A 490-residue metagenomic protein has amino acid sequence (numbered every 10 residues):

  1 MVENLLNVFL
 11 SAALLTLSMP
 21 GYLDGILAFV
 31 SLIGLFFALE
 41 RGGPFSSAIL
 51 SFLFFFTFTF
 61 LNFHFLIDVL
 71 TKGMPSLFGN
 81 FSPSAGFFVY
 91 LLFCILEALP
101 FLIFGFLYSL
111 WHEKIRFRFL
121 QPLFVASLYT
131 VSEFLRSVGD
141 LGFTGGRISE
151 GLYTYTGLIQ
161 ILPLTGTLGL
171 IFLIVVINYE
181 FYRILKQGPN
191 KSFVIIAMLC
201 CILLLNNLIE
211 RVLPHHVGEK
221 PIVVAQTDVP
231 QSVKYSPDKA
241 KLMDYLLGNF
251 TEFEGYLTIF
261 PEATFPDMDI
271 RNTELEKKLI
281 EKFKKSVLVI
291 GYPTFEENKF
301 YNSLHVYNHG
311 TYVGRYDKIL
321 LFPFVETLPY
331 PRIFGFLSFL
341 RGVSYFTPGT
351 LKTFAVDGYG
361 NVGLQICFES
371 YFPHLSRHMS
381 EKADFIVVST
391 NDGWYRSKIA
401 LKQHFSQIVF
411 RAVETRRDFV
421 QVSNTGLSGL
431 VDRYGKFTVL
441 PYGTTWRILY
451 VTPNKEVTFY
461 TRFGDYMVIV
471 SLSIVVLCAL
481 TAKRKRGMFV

Functional and structural regions predicted by a protein language model:
M1-E210, S397, I408, S423-T425 (+2 more regions): Membrane-embedded alpha-helical bundles of multi-pass enzymes that act on lipidic or dolichyl-linked glycan substrates
P20-G34, F58-L70, Q226-T227, E254-M268 (+1 more regions): Short, conserved active-site loops that position catalytic residues or coordinate cofactors/metal ions across diverse
L70-F88, F134-T167, F300-P373: Active-site catalytic loop in hydrolytic enzyme cores
E97, A126-S127, L257, T264-F265 (+4 more regions): CN hydrolase (nitrilase-like) catalytic-core segments centered on the catalytic cysteine and neighboring Lys/Glu
C200-E252, R396, A400-H404, V409-A412 (+2 more regions): Non-cytosolic juxtamembrane linkers/loops that tether extracellular or periplasmic domains to nearby transmembrane
N207-P323, A355-G360, L364, F368: Soluble catalytic regions of membrane-associated enzymes that act on cell-envelope and secretory-pathway components
Y301-L304, P348-K352, G426-L427, T444-I448 (+1 more regions): Short hydrophobic/aromatic beta-strand or adjacent loop that forms the aromatic wall/cage of a ligand/substrate-binding
L340-F368, P453-V490: Cysteine/selenocysteine-centered motifs that mediate thiol-based redox chemistry or coordinate metal-sulfur cofactors
